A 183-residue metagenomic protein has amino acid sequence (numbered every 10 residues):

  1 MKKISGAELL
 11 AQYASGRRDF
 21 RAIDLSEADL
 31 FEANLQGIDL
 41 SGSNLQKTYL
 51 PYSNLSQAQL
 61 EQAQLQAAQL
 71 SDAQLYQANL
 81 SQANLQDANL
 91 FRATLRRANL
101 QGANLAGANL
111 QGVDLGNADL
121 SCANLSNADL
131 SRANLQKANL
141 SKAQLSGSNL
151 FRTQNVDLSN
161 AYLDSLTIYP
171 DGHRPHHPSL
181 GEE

Functional and structural regions predicted by a protein language model:
K2-E183: Tandem repeat scaffolds
